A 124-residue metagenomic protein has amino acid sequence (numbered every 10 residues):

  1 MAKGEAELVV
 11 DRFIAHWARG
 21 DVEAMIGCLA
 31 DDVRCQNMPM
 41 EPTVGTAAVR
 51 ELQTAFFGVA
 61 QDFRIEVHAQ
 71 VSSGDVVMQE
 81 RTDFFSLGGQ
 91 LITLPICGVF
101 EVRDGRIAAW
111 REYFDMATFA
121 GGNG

Functional and structural regions predicted by a protein language model:
M1-D31, N123-G124: Short, low-complexity N-terminal intrinsically disordered segments enriched in polar/charged residues
V22-I26, A30-G74: A solvent-exposed, acidic/Ser-Thr-rich amphipathic alpha-helical stretch
M25, S73-V76, F100-I107: Short, solvent-exposed coil/turn segments at beta-strand boundaries
Q53, I65-V71, T82-D83, P95-E101: Hydrophobic/aromatic beta-strand elements that line small-molecule binding cavities or substrate pockets in beta-rich
A60-Q61, Q90-I92: Short loop/turn motifs at secondary-structure junctions and domain boundaries
Q79-L87: Short beta-strand segments that buttress and anchor functional surface loops
G89-L91, F119-G124: A short, polar/proline- and glycine-enriched secondary-structure boundary/capping micro-motif
V99-G121: Short beta-strand edge/turn micro-motifs at domain boundaries
